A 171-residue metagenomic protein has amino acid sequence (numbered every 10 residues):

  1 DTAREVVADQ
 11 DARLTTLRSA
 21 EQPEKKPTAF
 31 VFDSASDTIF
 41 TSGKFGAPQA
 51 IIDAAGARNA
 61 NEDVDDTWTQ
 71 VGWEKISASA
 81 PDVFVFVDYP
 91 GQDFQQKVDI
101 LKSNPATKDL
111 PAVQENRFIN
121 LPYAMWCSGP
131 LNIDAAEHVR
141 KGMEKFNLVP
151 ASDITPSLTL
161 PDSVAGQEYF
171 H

Functional and structural regions predicted by a protein language model:
T2-A55, L158-H171: Basic- and aromatic-lined ligand-binding clefts that recognize polyanionic substrates
T2-V7, D63, P150-I154: Surface-exposed patches in mature extracellular/periplasmic domains of secreted proteins
P27-D33, N59-E62, V83-V87, R117-L121: Structural recognition of the beta-strand scaffold that forms the well-ordered cores of secreted hydrolase catalytic
S34-I39, F45, D66-W68, Y89-D93 (+1 more regions): Solvent-exposed loop/turn segments at secondary-structure junctions within structured extracellular/periplasmic domains
F45-W68, D88, E115: His/Asp/Glu-enriched short active-site or ligand-binding loop at hydrolase and phosphoryl-transfer sites
T69-Q70, N104: Structural motif corresponding to alpha-helix initiation and N-cap regions
W73-F86: Proline-aspartate-enriched helix->loop->beta-strand connector
D88-H171: Structured C-terminal subdomain patch of bacterial secreted/periplasmic proteins
